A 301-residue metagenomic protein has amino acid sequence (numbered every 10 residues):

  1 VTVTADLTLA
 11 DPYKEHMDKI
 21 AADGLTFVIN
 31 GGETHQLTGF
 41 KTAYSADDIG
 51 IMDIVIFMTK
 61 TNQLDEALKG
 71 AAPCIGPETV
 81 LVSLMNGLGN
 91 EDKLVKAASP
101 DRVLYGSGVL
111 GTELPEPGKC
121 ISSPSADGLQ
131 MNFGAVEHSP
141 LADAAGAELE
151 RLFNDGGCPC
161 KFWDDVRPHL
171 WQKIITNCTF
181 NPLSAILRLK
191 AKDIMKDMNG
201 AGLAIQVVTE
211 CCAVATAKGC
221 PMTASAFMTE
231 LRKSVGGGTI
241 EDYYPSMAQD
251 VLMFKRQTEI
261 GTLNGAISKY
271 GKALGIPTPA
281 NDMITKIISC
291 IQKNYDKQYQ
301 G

Functional and structural regions predicted by a protein language model:
V1-T2, N177: Aromatic pocket-lining residues of Rossmann-like dinucleotide-binding sites
D6-M52: Conserved N-terminal Rossmann-fold NAD(P) cofactor-binding segment
T34-I121: Rossmann-like NAD(P)(H) cofactor-binding subdomain of soluble oxidoreductases
G50, N86-H169, K173: Rossmann-fold dinucleotide-binding core
I75-E78, C120-G134, A185-M195, Y244-L252: Helix-loop-beta segment of a Rossmann-like dinucleotide-binding subdomain
N154, A201-G301: NAD(P)-dependent Rossmann-like dehydrogenase/reductase catalytic/cofactor-binding core
R167-M195, N199-C212, T239: Active-site-proximal catalytic alpha-helix in oxidoreductases
